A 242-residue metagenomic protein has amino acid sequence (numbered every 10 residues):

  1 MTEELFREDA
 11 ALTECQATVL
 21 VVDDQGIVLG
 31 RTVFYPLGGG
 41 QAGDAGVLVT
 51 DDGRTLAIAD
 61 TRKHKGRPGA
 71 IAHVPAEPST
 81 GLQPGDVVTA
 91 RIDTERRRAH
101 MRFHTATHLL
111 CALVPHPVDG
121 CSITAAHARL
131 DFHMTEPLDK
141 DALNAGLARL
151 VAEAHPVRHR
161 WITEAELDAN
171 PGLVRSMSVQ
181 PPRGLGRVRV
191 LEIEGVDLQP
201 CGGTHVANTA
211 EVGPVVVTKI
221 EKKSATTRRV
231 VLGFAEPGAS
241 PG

Functional and structural regions predicted by a protein language model:
M1-G242: Active-/binding-site microenvironments in catalytic and ligand-binding cores
